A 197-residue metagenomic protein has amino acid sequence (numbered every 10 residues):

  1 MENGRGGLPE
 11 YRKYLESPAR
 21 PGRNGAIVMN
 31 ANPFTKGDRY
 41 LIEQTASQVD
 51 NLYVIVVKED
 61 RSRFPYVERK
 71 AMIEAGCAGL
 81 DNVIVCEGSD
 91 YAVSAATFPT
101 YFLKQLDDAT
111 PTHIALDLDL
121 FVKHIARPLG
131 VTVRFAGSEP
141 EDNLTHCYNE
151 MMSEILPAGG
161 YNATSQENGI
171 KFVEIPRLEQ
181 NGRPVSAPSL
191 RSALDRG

Functional and structural regions predicted by a protein language model:
M1-G197: Nucleotidyltransferase catalytic core that binds NTPs
